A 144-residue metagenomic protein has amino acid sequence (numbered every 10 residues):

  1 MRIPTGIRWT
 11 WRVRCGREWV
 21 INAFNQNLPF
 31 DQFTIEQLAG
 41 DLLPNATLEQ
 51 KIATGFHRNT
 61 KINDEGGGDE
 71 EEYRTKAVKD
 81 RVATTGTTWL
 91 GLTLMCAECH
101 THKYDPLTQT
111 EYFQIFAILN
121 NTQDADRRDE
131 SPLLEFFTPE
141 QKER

Functional and structural regions predicted by a protein language model:
M1-E143: Short, structured secondary-structure elements that scaffold catalytic or ligand/cofactor-binding regions
